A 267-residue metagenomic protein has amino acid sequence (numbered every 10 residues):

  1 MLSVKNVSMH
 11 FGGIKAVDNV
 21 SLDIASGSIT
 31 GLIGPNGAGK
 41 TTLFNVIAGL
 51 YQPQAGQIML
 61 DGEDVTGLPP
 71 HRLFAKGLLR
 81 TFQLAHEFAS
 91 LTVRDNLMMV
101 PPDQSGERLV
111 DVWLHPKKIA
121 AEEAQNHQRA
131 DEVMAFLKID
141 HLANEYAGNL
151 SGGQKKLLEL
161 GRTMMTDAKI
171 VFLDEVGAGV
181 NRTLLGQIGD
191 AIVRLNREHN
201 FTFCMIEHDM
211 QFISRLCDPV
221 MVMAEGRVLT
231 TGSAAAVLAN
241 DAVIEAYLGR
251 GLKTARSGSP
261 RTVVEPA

Functional and structural regions predicted by a protein language model:
I33-P35: The feature captures the beta-strand-to-loop junction immediately N-terminal to the Walker
A48: Helix-to-loop junction immediately C-terminal to a conserved catalytic motif
E107-H141, D190-V193: Conserved ABC ATPase "signature" region
Y146-L150: Conserved ABC ATPase signature
I213-R215: A short, surface-exposed alpha-helical micro-motif characterized by mixed small hydrophobic and charged/polar residues
